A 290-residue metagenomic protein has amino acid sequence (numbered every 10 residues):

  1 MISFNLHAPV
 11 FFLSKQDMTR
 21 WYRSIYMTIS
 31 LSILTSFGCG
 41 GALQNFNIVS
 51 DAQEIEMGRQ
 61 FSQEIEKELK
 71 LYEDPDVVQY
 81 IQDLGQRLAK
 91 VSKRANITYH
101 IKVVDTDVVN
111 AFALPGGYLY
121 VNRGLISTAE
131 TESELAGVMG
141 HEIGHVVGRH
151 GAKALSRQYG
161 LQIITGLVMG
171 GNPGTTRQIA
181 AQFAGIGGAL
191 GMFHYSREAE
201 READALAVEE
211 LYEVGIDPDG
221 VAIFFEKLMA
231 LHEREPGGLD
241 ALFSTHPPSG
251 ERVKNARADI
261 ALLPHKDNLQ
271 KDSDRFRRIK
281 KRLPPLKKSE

Functional and structural regions predicted by a protein language model:
F4-L6, L13-I29: Bacterial N-terminal signal peptides that target proteins for export
H7-V10, D17, H265, P285: Generic low-complexity segments that are intrinsically disordered, proline-rich and/or Lys/Arg-biased
Y26, I33-E290: A Zn2+-metalloprotease active-site environment signal
